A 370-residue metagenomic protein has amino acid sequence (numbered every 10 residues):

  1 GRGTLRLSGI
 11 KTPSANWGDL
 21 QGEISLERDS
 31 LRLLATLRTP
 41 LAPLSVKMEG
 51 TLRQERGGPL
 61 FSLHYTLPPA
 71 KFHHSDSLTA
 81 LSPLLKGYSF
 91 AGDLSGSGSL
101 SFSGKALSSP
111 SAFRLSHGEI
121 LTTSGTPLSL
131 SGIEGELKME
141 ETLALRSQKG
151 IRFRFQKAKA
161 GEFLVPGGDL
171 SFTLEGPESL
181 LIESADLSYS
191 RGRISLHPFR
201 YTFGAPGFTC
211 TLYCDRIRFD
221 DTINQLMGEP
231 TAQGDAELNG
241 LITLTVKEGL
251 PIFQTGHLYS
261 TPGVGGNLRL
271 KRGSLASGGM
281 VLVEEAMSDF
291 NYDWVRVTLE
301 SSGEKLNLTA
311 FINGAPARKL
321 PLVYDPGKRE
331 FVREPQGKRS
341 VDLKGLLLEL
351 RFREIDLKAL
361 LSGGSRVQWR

Functional and structural regions predicted by a protein language model:
G1, L7-G22, L130, S301 (+1 more regions): Elongated, acidic membrane-bridging lipid-handling scaffolds and related periplasm/extracellular "bridge/tunnel" systems
I10-T12, G118-T123: Sequence/structural signature of outer-membrane beta-barrel proteins
T12-W17, P40-V46, G125-P127, A160-L164 (+2 more regions): Solvent-exposed loop/turn segments connecting transmembrane beta-strands in outer-membrane beta-barrel proteins
S14, E140-T142, R146-G150, A158 (+2 more regions): Tubular lipid-binding modules of the TULIP superfamily
T36, E55-S95, P110-H117, K149-F153 (+2 more regions): Small-residue helix/turn framework positions
G98-G104, E141-L143, V246-E248: Outer-membrane beta-barrel proteins
E119-L121, L128-L130, E134: Transmembrane beta-barrel domains of bacterial outer-membrane proteins
